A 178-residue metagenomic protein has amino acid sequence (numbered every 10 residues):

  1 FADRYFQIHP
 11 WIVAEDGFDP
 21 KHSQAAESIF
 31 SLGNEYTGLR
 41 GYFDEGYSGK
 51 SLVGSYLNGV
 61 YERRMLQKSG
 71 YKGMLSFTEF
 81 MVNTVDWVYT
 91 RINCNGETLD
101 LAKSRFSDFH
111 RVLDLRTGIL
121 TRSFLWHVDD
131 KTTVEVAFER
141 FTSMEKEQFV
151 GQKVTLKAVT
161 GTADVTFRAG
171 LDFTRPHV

Functional and structural regions predicted by a protein language model:
F1-V178: Beta-sandwich/jelly-roll carbohydrate-recognition scaffolds of carbohydrate-active enzymes
